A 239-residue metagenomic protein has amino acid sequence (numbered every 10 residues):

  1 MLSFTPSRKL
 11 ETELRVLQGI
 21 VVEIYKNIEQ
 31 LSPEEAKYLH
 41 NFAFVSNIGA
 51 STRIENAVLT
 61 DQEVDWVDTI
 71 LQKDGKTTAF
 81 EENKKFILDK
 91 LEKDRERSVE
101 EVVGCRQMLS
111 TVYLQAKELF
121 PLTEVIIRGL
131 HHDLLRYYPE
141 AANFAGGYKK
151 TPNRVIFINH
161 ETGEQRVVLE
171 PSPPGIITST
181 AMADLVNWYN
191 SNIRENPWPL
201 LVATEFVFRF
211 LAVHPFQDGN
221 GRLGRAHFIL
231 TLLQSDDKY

Functional and structural regions predicted by a protein language model:
M1-Y239: FIC/Doc superfamily catalytic core
